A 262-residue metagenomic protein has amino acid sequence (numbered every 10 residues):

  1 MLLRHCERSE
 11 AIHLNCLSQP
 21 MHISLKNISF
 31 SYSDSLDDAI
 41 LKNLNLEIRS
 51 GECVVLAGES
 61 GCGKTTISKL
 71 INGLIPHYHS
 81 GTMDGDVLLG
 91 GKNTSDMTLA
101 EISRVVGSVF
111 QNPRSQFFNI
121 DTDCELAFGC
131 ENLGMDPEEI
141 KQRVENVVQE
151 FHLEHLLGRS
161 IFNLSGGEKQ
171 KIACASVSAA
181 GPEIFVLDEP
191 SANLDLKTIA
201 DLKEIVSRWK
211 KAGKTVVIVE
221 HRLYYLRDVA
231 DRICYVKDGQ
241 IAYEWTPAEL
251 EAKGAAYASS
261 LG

Functional and structural regions predicted by a protein language model:
M21-H22, S31-N43, I75-S80, D96-T98: A short, flexible loop at the N-terminus of ABC-type nucleotide-binding domains that lies
D86-E101: ABC ATPase NBD Q-loop/coupling interface
E138-L156: Conserved ABC ATPase "signature" region
S160-L164, E168: Conserved ABC ATPase signature
V177-S178: ABC ATPase C-loop
F185-D188: Catalytic Walker B motif of ABC-type/P-loop ATPase nucleotide-binding domains
E220-H221: H-loop/switch region of ABC-family ATPase nucleotide-binding domains
Q240-L261: Conserved beta-strand-loop-alpha-helix hinge in the C-terminal portion of ABC ATPase nucleotide-binding domains
